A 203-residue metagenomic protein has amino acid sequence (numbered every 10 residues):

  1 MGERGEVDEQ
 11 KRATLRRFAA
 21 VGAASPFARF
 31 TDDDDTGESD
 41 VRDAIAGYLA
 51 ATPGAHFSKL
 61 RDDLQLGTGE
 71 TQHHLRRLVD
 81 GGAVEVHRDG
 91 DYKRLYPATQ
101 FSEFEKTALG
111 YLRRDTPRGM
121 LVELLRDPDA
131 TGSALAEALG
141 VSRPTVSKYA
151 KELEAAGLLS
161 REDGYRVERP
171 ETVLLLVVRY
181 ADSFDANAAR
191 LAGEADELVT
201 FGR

Functional and structural regions predicted by a protein language model:
M1-E38, A44-G47, E152-R203: Long, low-complexity, charge-rich intrinsically disordered regions
L15-A44, D91-R118, T145: Short alpha-helical segments that sit at the start of domains
S39-A55, L112-A130: Short amphipathic alpha-helical interface segments
I45, H56-S102: Acidic (E/D-rich), amphipathic helical modules within compact regulatory domains
T52-L64, D127-L139: Short acidic, hydrophobic short linear motifs in intrinsically disordered regions
L66-R77, G140-A155: Short amphipathic alpha-helical interaction segments
K93-V122, T172-E197: Conserved segment of winged-helix/HTH DNA-binding domains
